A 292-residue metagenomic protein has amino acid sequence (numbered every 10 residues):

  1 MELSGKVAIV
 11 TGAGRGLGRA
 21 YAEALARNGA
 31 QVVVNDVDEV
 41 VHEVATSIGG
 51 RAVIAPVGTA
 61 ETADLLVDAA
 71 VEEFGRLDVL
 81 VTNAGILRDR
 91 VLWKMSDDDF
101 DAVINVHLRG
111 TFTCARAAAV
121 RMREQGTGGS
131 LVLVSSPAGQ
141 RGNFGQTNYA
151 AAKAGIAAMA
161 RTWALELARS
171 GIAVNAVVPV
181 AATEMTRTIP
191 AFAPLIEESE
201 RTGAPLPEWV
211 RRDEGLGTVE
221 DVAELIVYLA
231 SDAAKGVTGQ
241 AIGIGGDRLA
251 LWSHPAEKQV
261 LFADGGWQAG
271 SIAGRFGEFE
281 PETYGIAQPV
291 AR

Functional and structural regions predicted by a protein language model:
L3-V33: Canonical Rossmann dinucleotide-binding motif of NAD(H)/NADP(H)-dependent dehydrogenases/reductases, specifically
L25, R76-D78, A157, A164-E184 (+1 more regions): Conserved Rossmann-fold SDR core element
A55-L65, D97: The beta1-alpha1 cofactor-binding region of Rossmann-like NAD(H)/NADP(H)-dependent oxidoreductases
V91-L92, D99-I104: Substrate-binding pocket helix/loop in short-chain dehydrogenase/reductase
A115, A152, A160: Active-site helix of classical SDR
S136: Residue(s) in the substrate-gating loop at a strand-loop-helix junction that position the organic substrate next
E198-R292: C-terminal helical subdomain
